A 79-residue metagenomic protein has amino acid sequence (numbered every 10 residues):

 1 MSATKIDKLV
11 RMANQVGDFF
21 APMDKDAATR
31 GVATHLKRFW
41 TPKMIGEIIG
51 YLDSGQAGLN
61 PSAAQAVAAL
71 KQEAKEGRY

Functional and structural regions predicted by a protein language model:
M1-D26: N-terminal acidic leader/helix
D7-V10, R30, E73, R78-Y79: N-terminal intrinsically disordered, cationic/polar leader segments that include organellar targeting peptides
G17-P61: Amphipathic, hydrophobic secondary-structure cores in small proteins
D53-K75, Y79: C-terminal structural segments of small proteins and small subunits
